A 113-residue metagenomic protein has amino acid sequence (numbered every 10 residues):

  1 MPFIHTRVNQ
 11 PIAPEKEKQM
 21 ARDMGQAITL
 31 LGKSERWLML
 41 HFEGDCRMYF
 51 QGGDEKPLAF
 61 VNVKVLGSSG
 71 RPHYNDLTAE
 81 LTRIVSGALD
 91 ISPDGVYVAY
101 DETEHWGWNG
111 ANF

Functional and structural regions predicted by a protein language model:
M1-F113: Interaction-mediating elements
